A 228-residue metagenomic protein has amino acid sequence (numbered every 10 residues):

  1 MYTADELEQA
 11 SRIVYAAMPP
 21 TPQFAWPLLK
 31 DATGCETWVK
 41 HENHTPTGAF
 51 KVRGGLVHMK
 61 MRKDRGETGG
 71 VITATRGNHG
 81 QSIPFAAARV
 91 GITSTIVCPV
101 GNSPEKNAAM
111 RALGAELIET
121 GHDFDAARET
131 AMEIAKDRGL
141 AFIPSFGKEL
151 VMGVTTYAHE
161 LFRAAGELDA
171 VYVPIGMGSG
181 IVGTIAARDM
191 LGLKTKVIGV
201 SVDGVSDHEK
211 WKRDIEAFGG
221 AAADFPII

Functional and structural regions predicted by a protein language model:
M1-I228: PLP-dependent amino-acid enzyme catalytic core
